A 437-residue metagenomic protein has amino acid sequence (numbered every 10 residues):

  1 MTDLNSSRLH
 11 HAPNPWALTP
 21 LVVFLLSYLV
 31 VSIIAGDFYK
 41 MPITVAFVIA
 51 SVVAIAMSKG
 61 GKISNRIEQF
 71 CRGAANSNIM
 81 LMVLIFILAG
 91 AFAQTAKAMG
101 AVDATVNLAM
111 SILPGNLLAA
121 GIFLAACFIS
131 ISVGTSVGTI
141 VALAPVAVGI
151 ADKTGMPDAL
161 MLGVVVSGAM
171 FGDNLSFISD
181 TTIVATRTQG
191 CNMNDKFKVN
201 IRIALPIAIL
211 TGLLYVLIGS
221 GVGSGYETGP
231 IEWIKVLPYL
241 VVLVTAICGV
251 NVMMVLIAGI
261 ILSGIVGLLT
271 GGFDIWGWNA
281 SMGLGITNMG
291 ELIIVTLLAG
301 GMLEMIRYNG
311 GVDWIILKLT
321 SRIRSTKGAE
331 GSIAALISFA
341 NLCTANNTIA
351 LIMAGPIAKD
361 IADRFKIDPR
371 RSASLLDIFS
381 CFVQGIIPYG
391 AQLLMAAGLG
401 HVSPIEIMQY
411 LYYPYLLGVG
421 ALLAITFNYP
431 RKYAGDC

Functional and structural regions predicted by a protein language model:
M1-I87, V199-V295, G435-C437: Hydrophobic transmembrane alpha-helices of multi-pass small-molecule transporters
T2, F38, S167-M170, N174-G229 (+3 more regions): Juxtamembrane and boundary regions of transmembrane helices in multi-pass small-molecule transporters and channels
T44, V48, A56, I67-D103 (+6 more regions): Core transmembrane alpha-helical segments of multi-pass membrane transporters/permeases
G60, L81, A93-V102, L118 (+6 more regions): Short helix-coil transition sites and intra-membrane helix breaks within transmembrane domains of multi-pass
G60-I63, A75-I79, A98, G155-A159 (+6 more regions): Juxtamembrane helix-boundary/capping and inter-helix hinge elements in multi-pass membrane proteins
N76-M82, N107-L124, A151-M161, L205 (+5 more regions): Membrane-interfacial loop-to-helix junctions in multi-pass transporters
V83-F92, L113-V146, L319-K359, L376: Hydrophobic alpha-helical transmembrane segments of multi-pass integral membrane proteins, predominantly secondary
I85, N116-I129, G155-G172, G328-N341 (+3 more regions): Alpha-helical transmembrane segments of multi-pass membrane proteins
